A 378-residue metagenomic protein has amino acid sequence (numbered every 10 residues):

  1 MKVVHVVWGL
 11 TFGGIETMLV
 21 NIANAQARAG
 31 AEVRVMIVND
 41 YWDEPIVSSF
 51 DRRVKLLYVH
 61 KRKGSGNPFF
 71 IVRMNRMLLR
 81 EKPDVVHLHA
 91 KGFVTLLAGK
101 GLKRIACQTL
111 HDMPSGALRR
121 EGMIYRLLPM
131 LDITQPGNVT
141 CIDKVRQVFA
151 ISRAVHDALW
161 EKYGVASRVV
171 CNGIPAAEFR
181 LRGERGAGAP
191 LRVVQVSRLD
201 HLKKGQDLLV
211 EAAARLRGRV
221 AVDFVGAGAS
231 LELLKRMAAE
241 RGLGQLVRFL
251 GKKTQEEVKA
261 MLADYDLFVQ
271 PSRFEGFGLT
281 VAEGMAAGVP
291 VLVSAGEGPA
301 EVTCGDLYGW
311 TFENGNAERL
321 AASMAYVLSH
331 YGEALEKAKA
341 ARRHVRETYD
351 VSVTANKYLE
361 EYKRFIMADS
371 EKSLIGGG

Functional and structural regions predicted by a protein language model:
H5-L19, A25-S65, W160, G228-S230: N-terminal strand-loop element at the rim of the active site of nucleotide-sugar-dependent glycosyltransferases
E16-N21, L191, R198-R215, A229-E232 (+1 more regions): A conserved mid-protein helix/loop that constitutes part of the nucleotide-sugar donor-binding site
N75-R76, P114, L128-Q147, K162: Membrane-proximal helix-turn-helix segments that form the acceptor-binding/catalytic region of lipid-linked
L88-V94, L110: Short His-centered aromatic/hydrophobic patch
E161, C171-P190, A260, D369: Acidic anion/phosphate-binding donor-loop and adjacent secondary structure in glycosyltransferase catalytic cores
R273: Aromatic "clamp/platform" in nucleotide-sugar-dependent glycosyltransferases that forms part of the donor/acceptor
P290-V293: Short hydrophobic beta-strand element within catalytic cores of glycosyltransferases and related nucleotide-activated
G305-D306, W310-A317, Y326-Y331: Conserved acidic donor-binding segment of nucleotide-sugar-dependent glycosyltransferases
